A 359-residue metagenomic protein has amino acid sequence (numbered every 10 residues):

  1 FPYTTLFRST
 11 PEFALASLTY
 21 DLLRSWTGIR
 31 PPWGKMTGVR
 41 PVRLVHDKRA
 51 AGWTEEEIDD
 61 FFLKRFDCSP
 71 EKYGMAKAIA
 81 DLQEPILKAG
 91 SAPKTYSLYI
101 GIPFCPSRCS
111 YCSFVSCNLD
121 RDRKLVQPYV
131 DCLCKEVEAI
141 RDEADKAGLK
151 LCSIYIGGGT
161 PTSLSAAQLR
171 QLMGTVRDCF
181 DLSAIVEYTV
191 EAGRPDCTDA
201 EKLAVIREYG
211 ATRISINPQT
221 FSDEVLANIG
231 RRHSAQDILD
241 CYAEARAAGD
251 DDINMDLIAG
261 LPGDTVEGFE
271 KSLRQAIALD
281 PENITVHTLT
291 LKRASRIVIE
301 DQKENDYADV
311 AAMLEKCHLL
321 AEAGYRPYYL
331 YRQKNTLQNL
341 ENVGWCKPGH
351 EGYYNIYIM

Functional and structural regions predicted by a protein language model:
P2-L6: Short, small-residue-biased leader/transition segments that mark boundaries at the very start of proteins
R8-Y20: Extended acidic/polar, glycine-enriched regions that form or flank non-catalytic beta-rich accessory modules
L23-R30, A50-L98, A147: N-terminal [4Fe-4S]-dependent radical SAM core
A78-I79, Y111, G148, V190: Key residue(s) within conserved catalytic/signature motifs
K94-V130: Canonical Radical SAM [4Fe-4S] cluster-binding loop centered on the CxxxCxxC motif and its immediate flanking residues
S116-E315: Conserved non-cysteine loop/helix-boundary elements of the Radical SAM core domain that shape
T290-M359: A C-terminal junction/extension of Radical SAM enzymes
